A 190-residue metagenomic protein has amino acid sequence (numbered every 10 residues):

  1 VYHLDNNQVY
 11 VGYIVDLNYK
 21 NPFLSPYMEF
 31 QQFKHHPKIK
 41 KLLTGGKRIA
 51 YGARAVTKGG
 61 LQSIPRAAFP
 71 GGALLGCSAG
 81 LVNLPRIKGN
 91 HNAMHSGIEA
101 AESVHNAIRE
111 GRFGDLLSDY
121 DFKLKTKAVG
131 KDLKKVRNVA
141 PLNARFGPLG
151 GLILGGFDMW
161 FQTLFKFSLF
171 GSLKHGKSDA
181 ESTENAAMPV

Functional and structural regions predicted by a protein language model:
V1-Y51, H91, N106, E110 (+1 more regions): Conserved FAD/dinucleotide-binding core of flavoprotein oxidoreductases
N7-Y13, G76-S78, I98-E102: Short acidic (Asp/Glu) and glycine-rich catalytic loops that position anionic groups and cofactors
Q8, N18-K20, G60-S63, L81-N83 (+1 more regions): Flexible loop/turn segments at secondary-structure boundaries
L24-M28, A67-A73, N92-H95, E99 (+1 more regions): Conserved active-site and cofactor/substrate-binding residues in soluble primary-metabolism enzymes
A53-L84: FAD-binding beta-loop-beta segment adjacent to the flavin cofactor pocket
G80-R86, I98, E102-G151: Active-site-proximal substrate-binding core of FAD-dependent oxidoreductases
P85-A93: Alpha-helix N-cap/helix-initiation motif
V129-V190: Ferredoxin-type iron-sulfur electron-transfer modules and their immediate structural context
